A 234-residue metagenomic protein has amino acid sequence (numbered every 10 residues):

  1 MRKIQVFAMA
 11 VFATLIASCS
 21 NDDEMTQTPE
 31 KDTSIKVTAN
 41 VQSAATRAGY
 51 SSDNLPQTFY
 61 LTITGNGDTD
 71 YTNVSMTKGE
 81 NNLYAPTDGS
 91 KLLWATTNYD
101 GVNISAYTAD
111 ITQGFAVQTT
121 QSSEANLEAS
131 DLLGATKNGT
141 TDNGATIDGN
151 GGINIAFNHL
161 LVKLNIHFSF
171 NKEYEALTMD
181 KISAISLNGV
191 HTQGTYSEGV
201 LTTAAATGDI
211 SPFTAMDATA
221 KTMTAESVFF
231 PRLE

Functional and structural regions predicted by a protein language model:
R2-F12, I16-E234: Sec-type signal peptide cleavage vicinity
